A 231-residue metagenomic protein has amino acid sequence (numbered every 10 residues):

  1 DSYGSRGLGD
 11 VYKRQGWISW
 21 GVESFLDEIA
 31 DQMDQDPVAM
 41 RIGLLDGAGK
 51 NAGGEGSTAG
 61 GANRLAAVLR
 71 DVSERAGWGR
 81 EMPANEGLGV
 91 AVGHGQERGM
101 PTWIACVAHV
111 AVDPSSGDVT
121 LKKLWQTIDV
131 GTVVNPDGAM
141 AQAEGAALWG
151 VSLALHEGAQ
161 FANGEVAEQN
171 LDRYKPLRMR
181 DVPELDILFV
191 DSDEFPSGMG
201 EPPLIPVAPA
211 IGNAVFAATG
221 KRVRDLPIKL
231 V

Functional and structural regions predicted by a protein language model:
D1-Y12: Single conserved hydrophobic/aromatic residue that forms the stacking wall/gate of nucleotide- or nucleobase-binding
D10-I18, P202: A short glycine-threonine-serine/GTX helix/turn-capping micro-motif
W17-E23, V207: Short acidic alpha-helix initiation/capping motifs at coil-to-helix transition points, especially at protein N-termini
G21, D31-A147, L153, G158-R178 (+1 more regions): Cofactor-centric catalytic regions
L26-D27: Amphipathic alpha-helical segments within well-ordered protein domains
A52-G54, P203, G212-V231: Intrinsic disorder at enzyme termini
K175-P196: Generic long, charged, amphipathic alpha-helical segments
D193-G212: C-terminal structured "cap/appendage" subdomains that terminate the fold
